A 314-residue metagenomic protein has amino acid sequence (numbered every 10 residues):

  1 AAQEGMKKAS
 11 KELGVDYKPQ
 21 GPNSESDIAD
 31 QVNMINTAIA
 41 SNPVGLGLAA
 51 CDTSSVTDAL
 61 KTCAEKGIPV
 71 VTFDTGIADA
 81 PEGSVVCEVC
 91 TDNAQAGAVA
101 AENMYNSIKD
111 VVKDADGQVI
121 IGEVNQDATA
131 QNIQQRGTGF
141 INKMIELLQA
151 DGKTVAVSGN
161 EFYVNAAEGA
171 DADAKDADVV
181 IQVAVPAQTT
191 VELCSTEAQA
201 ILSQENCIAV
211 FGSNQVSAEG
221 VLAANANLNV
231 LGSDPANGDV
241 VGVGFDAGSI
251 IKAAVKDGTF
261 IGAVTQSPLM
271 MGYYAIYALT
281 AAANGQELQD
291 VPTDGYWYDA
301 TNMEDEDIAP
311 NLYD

Functional and structural regions predicted by a protein language model:
A1-D314: A residue-level marker of the well-folded mature domains of exported/periplasmic proteins
